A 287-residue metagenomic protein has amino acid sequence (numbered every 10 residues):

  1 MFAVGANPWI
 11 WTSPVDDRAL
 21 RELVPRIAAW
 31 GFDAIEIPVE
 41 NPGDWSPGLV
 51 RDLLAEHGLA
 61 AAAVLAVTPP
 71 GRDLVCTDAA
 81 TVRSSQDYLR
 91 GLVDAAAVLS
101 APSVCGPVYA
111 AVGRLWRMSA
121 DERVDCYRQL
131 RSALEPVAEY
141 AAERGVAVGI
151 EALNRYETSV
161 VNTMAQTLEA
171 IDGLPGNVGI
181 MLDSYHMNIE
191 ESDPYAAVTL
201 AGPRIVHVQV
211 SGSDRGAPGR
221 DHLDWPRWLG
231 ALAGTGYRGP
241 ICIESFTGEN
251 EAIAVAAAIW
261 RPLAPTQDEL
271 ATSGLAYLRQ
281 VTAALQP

Functional and structural regions predicted by a protein language model:
M1-P8, T12-A28, A55, S100-P102 (+2 more regions): Histidine-acidic metal/acid-base catalytic patches
I10-T12, V39-N41, V67-P70, V108-V112 (+4 more regions): Active-site-proximal loop/turn and secondary-structure-junction residues that shape catalytic pockets, frequently
P25-P38, Y88-L89, V93, Q129-A138 (+1 more regions): A short, hydrophobic secondary-structure junction motif
F32, L59, V146, Y237: Short phosphate-binding/catalytic loops that engage adenosine nucleotides
D33, I37-R131, C242-A252, A284: Structural motif corresponding to the early beta-alpha repeats
G48-G58, L130-A141, L200, R227-L232: Catalytic-core regions built around general acid/base machinery
A79-G179, R261, P265-E269: Active-site acidic/histidine proton-transfer and metal-coordination neighborhood in alpha/beta enzyme cores
